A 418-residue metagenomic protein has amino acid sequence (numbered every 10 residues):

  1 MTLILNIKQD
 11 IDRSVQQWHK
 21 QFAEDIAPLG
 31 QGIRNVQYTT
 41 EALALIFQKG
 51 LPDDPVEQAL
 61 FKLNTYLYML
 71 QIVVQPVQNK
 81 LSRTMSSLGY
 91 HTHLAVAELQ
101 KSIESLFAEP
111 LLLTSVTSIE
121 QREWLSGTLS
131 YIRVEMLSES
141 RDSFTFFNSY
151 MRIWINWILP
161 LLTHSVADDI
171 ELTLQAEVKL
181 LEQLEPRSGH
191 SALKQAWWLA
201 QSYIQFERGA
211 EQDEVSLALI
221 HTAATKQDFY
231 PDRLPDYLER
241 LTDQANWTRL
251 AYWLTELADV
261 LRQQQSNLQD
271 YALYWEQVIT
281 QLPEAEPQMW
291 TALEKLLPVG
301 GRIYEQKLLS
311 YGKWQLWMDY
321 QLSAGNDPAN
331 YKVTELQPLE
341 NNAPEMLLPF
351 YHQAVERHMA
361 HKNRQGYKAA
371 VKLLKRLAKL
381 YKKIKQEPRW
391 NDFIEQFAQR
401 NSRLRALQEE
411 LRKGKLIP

Functional and structural regions predicted by a protein language model:
T2-P418: Eukaryote-biased, non-catalytic alpha-solenoid scaffold regions
